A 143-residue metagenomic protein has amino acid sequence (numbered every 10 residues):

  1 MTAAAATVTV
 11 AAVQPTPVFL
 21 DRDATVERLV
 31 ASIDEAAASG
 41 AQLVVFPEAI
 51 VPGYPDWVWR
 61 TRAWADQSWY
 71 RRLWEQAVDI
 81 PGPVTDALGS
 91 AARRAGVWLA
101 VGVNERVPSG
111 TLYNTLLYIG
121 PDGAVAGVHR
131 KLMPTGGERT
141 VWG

Functional and structural regions predicted by a protein language model:
M1-T7: Basic/polar N-terminal segments that are highly enriched at the extreme N-terminus, encompassing both cleavable
A3, I80, T85-D86, S90 (+1 more regions): Active-site catalytic loop in hydrolytic enzyme cores
A6, S39, R93-L99, G110-Y113: Short, basic and Ser/Thr-rich N-terminal targeting/leader segments
T7-F19, T115, V128-R130: Active-site-proximal beta-strand elements of phosphoester/diester hydrolases
Q14-S32: N-terminal phosphate-binding loop and adjacent alpha-helix
T16, I50, N104-E105: Catalytic metal-binding/acid-base residues of hydrolase active sites
T25, D34-R62, A92, L99-A100: Active-site beta-strand/loop signature of hydrolases that rely on acidic residues for catalysis
Q67-D86: A short acidic, glycine-rich active-site loop that binds or catalyzes chemistry on phosphate/adenosine moieties
